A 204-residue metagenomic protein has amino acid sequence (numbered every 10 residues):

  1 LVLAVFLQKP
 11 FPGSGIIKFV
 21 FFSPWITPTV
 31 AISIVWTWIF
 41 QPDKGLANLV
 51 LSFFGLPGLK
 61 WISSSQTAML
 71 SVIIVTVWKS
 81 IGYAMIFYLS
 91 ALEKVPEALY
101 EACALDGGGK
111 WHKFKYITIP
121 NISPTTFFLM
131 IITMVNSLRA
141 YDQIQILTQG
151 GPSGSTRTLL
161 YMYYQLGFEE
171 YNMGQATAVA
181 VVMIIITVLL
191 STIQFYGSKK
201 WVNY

Functional and structural regions predicted by a protein language model:
L1-Y204: A structural signal for multi-pass alpha-helical bundles of membrane permease subunits that mediate small-molecule
